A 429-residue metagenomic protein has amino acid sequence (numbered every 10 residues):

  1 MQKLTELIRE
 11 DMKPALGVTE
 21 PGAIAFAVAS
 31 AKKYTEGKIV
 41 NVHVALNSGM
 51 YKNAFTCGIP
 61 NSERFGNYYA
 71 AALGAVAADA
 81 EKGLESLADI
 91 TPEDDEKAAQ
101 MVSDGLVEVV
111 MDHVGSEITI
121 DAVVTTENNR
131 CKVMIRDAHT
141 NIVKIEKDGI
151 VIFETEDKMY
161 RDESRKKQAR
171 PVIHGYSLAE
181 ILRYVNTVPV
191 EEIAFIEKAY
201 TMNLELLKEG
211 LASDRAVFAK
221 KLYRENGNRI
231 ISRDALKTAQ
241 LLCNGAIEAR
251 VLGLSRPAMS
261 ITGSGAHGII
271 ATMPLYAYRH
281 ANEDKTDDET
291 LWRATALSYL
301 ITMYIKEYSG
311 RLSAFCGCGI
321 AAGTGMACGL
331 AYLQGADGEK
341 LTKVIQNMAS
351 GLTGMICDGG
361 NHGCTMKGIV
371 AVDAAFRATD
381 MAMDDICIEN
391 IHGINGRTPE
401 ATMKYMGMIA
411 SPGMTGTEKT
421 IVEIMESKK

Functional and structural regions predicted by a protein language model:
M1-Y34, I39: N-terminal signal-anchor module of multipass membrane proteins
P14-S30, R256-M273, G317-A321: Conserved phosphate/anionic-ligand binding catalytic regions in large, soluble enzymes, centered on
A15-T19, G49-M50, R136-D157, K166-I173 (+5 more regions): A structural signal for small-residue-enriched, beta-sheet-centric alpha/beta enzyme cores and oligomeric scaffold folds
P21-G37, G268-T286, A327-G335: Alpha-helical support elements that line or immediately flank enzyme active sites and cofactor-binding pockets
K38-V42, K82-L87, E108-M111, E191-E197 (+8 more regions): Flexible, glycine/charged-enriched surface loops at secondary-structure junctions
V40-L84, K97-V107, E289-G335, V344 (+1 more regions): A structural-propensity feature for long, helix-poor, extended segments
S103-G253, I421-K429: Signature of multi-pass transmembrane helix bundles
R229-R233, K237, R250-T286: Membrane-embedded translocation segments of transport machinery
